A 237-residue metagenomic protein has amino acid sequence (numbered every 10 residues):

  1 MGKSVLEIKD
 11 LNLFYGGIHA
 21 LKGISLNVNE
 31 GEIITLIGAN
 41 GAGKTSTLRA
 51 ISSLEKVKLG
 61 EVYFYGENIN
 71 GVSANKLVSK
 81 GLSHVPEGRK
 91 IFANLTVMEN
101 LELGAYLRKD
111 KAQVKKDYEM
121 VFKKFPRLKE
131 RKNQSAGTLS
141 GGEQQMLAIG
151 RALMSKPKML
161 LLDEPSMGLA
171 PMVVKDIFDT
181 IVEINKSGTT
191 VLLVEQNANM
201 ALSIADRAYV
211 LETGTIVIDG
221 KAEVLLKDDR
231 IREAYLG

Functional and structural regions predicted by a protein language model:
G2-G237: Glycine-rich phosphate-binding loops of nucleotide-dependent enzymes
